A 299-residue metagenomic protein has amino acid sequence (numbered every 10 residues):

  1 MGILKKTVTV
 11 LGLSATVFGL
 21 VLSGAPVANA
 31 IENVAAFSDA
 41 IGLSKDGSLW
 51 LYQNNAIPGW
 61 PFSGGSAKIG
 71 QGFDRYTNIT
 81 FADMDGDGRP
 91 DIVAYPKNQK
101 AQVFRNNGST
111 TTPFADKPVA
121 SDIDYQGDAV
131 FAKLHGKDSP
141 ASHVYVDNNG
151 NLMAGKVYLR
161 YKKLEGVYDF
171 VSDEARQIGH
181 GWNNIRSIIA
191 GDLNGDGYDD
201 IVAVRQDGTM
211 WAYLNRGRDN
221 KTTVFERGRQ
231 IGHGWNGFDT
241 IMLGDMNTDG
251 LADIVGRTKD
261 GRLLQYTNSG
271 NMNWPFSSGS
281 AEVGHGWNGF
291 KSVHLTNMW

Functional and structural regions predicted by a protein language model:
M1-A30: Secretory targeting and sorting signals
L20-V21, V27-W299: Trp/Gly-enriched beta-strand/coil motifs that build multi-repeat beta-propeller-like domains and related W-rich binding
